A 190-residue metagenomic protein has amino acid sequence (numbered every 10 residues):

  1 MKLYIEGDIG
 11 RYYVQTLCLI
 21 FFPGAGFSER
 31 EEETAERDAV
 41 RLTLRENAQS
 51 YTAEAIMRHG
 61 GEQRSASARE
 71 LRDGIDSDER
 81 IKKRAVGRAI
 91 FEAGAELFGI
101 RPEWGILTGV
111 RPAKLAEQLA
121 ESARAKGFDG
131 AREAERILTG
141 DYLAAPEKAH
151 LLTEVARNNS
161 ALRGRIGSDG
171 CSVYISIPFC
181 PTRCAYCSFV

Functional and structural regions predicted by a protein language model:
M1-K2, C18-I20, G24-E79, K83-G87: Short, well-ordered secondary-structure micro-motifs within conserved domains or adaptor modules
E6-I9: Beta-sandwich/jelly-roll carbohydrate-recognition scaffolds of carbohydrate-active enzymes
K82-P102: Conserved, surface-exposed functional patches that form binding/active-site neighborhoods
L97-R101, E121-S122, A131-V173: N-terminal [4Fe-4S]-dependent radical SAM core
S168-V190: Canonical Radical SAM [4Fe-4S] cluster-binding loop centered on the CxxxCxxC motif and its immediate flanking residues
